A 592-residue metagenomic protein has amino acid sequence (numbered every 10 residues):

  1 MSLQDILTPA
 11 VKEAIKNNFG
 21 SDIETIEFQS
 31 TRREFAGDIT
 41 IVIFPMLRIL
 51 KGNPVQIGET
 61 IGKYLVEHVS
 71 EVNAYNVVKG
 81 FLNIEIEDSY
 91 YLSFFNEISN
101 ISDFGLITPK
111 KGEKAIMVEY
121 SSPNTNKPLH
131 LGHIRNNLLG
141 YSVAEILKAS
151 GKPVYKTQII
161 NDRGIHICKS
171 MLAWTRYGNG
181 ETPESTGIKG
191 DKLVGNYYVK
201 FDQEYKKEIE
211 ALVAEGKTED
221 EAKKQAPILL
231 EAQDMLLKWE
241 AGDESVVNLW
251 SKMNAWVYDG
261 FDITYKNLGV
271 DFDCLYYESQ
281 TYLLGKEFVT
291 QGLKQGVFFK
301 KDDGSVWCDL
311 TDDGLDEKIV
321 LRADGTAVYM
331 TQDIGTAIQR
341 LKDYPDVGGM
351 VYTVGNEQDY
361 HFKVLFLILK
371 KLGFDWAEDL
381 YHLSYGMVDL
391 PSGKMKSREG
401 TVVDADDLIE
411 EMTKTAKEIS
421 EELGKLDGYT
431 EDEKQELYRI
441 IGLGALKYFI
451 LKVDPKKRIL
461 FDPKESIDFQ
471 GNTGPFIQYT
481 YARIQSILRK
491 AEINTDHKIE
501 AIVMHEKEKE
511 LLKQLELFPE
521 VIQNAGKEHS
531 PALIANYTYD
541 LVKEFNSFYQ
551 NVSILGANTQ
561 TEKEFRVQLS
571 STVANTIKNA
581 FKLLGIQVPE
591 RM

Functional and structural regions predicted by a protein language model:
M1-L92, P109-M592: Non-catalytic interaction-recognition regions
S93-S99: Short, charged, solvent-exposed linker or helix-capping segments at domain edges/interfaces that act as flexible hinges
S99-K111: Flexible, low-complexity linker/hinge segments
